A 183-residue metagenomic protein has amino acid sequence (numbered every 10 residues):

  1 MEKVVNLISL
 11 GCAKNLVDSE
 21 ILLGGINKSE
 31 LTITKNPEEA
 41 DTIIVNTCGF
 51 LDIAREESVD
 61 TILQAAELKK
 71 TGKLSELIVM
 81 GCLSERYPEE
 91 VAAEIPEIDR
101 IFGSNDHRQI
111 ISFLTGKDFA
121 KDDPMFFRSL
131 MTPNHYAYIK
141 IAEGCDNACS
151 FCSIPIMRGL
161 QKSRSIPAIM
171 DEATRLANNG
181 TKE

Functional and structural regions predicted by a protein language model:
M1-E183: Proteins enriched for Cys/Gly/acidic motifs involved in redox and nucleic-acid/cofactor modification
